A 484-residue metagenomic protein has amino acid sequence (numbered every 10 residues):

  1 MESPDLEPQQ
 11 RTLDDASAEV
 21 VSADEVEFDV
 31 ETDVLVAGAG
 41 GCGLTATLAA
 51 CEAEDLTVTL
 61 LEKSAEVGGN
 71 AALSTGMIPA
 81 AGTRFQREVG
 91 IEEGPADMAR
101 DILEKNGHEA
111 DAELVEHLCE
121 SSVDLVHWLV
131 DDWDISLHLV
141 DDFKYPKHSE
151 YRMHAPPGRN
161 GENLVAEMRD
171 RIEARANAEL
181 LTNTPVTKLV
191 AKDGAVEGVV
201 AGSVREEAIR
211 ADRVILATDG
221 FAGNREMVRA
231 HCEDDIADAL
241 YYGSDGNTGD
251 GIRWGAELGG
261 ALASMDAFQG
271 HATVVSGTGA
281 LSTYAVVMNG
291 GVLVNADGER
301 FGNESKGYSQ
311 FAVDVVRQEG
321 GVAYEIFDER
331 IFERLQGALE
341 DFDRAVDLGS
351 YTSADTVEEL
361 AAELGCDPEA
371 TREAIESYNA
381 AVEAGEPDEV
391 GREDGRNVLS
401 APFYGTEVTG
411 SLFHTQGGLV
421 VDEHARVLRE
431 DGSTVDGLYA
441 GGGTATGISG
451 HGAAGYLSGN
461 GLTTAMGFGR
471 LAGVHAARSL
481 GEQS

Functional and structural regions predicted by a protein language model:
M1-V34, E52-A53, G481-E482: Extreme N-terminal leader/targeting segments of oxidoreductases
R11-T12, A16, L118-A208, G223-M227 (+1 more regions): Conserved redox-cofactor binding core of oxidoreductases
F28-T32, V204-R213: Core beta-strand elements of the Rossmann-like FAD/NAD(P) dinucleotide-binding domain in flavoenzyme oxidoreductases
T32-L60: N-terminal Rossmann-like FAD-binding beta1-loop-alpha1 element of flavoenzymes
A53-L73: Glycine-rich FAD pyrophosphate-binding loop
K188, A370-G452: A glycine-rich dinucleotide-binding beta-alpha-beta segment and adjacent secondary-structure elements that constitute
I209-T273, L462-A465, L471: Glycine-rich loop(s) and the adjacent beta-strand/alpha-helix scaffold that form part
I252-W254, G260-C366: An anion/pyrophosphate-binding glycine-rich loop and adjacent beta-alpha core in soluble alpha-beta enzymes
